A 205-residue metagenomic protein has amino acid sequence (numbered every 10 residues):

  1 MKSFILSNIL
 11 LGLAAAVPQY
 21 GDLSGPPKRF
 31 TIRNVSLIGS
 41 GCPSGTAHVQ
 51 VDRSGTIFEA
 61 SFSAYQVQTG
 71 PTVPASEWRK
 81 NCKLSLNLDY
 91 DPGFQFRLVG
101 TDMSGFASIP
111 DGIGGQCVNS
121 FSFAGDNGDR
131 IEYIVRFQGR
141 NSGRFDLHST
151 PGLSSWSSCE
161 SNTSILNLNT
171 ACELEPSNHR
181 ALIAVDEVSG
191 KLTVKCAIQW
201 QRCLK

Functional and structural regions predicted by a protein language model:
M1-P18: Fungal secretory targeting signals
V17-V73: N-terminal leader/pro-regions and domain N-caps
S61-T69, D102-S104, N169-L174: Generic short beta-strand segments
W78-G125: Extracellular-facing segments of soluble proteins and assemblies that are Gly/Ser/Thr-biased and enriched in aromatics
N87-Q95, W156-E160, Q199-Q201: Extracellular and analogous surface-interaction loops
I131-S164: Short, surface-exposed tryptophan/glycine-enriched loops that mediate extracellular molecular recognition
E160-S177: Internal, hydrophobic beta-strand segments that form the core of beta-sheet-rich folds
L174-K205: Proprotein-processing/basic-patch segments
